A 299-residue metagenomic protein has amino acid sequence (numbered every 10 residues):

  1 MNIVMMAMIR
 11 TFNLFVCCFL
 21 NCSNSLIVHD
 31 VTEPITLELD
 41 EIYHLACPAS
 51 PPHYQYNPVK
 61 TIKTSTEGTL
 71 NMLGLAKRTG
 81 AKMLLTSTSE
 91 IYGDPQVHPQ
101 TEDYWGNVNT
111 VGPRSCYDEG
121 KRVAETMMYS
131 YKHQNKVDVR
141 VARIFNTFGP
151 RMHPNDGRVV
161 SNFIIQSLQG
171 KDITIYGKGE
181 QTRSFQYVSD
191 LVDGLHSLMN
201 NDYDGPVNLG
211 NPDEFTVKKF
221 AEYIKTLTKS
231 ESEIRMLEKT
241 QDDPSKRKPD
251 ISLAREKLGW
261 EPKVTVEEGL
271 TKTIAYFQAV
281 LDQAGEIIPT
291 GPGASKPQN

Functional and structural regions predicted by a protein language model:
M1-T147, S167, S189-L195, F215 (+1 more regions): N-terminal Rossmann-like NAD(P)+-binding domain of SDR-like oxidoreductases, especially those catalyzing
S25-D30, N146, S161, I165-N299: C-terminal substrate-binding subdomain of Rossmann-fold SDR/epimerase-dehydratase oxidoreductases
Y56-N57, R151-D156: Short, solvent-exposed loop/turn segments at secondary-structure boundaries
I62, M152-H153, S184: Nucleotide-sugar-dependent glycosyltransferase donor-binding/catalytic pocket residues
S65, G120, D156-G157, R247: Short, conserved glycine- and acidic-residue-centered signature motifs in active-site or ligand-binding loops
Y92, H98-Q100, M152, I175 (+1 more regions): Short clusters of hydrophobic/aromatic residues that line enzyme substrate/ligand-binding pockets
H98, P154-N162: A glycine/serine/threonine-rich, flexible loop-to-helix segment that serves as the NAD(P) cofactor-binding "lid"
E119, R151-M152, D242, E261: A general boundary/transition motif marking the beginning of the first structured unit of a protein
